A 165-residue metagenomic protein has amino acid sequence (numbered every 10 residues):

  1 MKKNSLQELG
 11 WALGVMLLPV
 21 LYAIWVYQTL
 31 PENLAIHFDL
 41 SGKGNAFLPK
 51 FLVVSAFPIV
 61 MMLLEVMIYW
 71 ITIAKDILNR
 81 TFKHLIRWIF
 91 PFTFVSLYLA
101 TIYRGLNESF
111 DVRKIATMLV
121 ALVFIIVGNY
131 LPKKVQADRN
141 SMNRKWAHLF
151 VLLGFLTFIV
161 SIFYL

Functional and structural regions predicted by a protein language model:
K2-L34, L40-S41, F47-L165: Feature 926 captures the class I aminoacyl-tRNA synthetase adenylation module centered on the KMSKS loop
